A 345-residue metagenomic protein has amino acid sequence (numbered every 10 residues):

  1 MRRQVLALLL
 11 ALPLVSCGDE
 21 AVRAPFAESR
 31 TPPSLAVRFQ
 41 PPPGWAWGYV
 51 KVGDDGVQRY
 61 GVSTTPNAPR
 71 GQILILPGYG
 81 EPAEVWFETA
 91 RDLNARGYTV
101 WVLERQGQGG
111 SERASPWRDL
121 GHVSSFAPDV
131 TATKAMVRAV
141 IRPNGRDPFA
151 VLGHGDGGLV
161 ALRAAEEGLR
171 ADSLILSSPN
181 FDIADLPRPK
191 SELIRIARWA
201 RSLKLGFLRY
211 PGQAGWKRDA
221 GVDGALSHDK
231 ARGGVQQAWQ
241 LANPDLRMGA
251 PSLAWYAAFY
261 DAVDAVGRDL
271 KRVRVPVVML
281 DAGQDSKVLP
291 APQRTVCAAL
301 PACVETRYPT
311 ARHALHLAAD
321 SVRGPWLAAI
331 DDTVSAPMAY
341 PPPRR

Functional and structural regions predicted by a protein language model:
C17-V52, Q58-T65, R345: An N-terminal hydrophobic leader/cap segment in hydrolases
G78-E81: Active-site glycine-rich loops that stabilize anionic/oxyanionic intermediates across multiple enzyme folds
A83, D92-P116: Conserved alpha/beta-hydrolase
G121-I141: Alpha/beta-hydrolase active-site loop
D156, V160-D245: Alpha/beta-hydrolase-fold enzymes
V273, M279-D281: Short beta-strand/loop motif that positions the catalytic acidic residue of the alpha/beta-hydrolase fold
V275, S286-A298: Short alpha-helix in the alpha/beta-hydrolase fold that links the catalytic acid
V304, P309-R345: Catalytic active-site module of serine/aspartate enzymes centered on a nucleophile-bearing elbow/loop
